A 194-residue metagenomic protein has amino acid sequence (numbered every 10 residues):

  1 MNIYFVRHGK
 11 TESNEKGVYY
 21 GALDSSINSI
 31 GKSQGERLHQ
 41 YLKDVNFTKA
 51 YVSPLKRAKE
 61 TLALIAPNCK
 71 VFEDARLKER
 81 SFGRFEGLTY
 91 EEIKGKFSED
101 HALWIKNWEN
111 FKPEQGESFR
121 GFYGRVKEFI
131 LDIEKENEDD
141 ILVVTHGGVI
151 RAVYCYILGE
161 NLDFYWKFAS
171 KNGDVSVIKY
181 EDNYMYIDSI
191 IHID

Functional and structural regions predicted by a protein language model:
M1-Y4: Extreme N-terminal starter segment of soluble prokaryotic enzymes
H8, H146: Short, conserved phosphate/pyrophosphate- and ester-handling motifs at nucleotide-, phospho-/glycolipid
K10-T61, P113-V126: Loop-to-helix element that buttresses phosphate recognition and phosphoryl-transfer chemistry
T11, V149-I150: Short active-site segment of divalent metal-dependent hydrolases/proteases that encodes the spacing between
E15-V18, E99-P113: Short, basic/glycine-rich phosphate-binding loops at helix/coil junctions that contact nucleotide phosphates
E36-A102: Phosphate-coordination/substrate-recognition cap region in phosphate-metabolizing enzymes
K43-N46, I133-D140: Glycine-rich phosphate-binding loop signature in dinucleotide/nucleotide-binding domains
D74, R80-G95, D139, C155-D194: Acidic, low-complexity terminal tails and accessory targeting/binding regions of phosphate-metabolizing enzymes
